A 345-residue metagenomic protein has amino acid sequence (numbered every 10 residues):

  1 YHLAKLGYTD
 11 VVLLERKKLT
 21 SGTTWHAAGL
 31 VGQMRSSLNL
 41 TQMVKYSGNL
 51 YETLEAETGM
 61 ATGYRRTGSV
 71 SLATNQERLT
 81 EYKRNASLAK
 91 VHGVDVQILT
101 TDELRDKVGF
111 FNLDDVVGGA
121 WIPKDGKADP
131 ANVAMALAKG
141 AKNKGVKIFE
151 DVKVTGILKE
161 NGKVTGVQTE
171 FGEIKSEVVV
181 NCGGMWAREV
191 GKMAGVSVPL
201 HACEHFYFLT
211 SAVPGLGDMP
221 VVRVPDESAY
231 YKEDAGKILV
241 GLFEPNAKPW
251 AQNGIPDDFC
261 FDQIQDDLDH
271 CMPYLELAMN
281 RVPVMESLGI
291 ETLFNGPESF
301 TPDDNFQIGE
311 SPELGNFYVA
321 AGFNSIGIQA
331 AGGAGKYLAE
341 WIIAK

Functional and structural regions predicted by a protein language model:
A4-W25: Glycine-rich FAD pyrophosphate-binding loop
G29-K107, D226-Y231, A235-K237, D258 (+1 more regions): Dinucleotide-binding Rossmann-like beta1-alpha1 core, especially the glycine-rich loop that anchors the ADP
L38, Q42-K45, S71-E81, A120-N143 (+4 more regions): Short beta-strand to alpha-helix junction loop
M60-S71, R105-K144, T165-G166, G254-D262 (+1 more regions): Helix-loop-beta segment of a Rossmann-like dinucleotide-binding subdomain
G119-V178, C182-E189: Helical element adjacent to the flavin cofactor pocket in flavoenzyme catalytic cores
P130, D257, Q265-K345: C-terminal catalytic lobe of FAD-dependent flavoproteins
T169-D218: Central helical "cap/lid" subdomain
E233-M279: Conserved FAD/dinucleotide-binding core of flavoprotein oxidoreductases
